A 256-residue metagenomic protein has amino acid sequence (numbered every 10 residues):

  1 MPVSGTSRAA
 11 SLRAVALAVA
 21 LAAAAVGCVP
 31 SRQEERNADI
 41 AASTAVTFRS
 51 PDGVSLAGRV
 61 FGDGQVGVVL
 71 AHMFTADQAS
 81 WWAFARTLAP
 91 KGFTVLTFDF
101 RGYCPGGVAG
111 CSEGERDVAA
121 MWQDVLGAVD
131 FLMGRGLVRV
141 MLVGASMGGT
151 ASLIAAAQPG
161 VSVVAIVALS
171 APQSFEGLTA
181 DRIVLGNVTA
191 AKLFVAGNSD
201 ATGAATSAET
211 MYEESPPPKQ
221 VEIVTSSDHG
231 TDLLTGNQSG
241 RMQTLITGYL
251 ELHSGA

Functional and structural regions predicted by a protein language model:
R32-F61: N-terminal cap/lid segment of alpha/beta-hydrolase-fold proteins
Q65-M73: Short beta-strand element of the alpha/beta-hydrolase
F74-R86, T206: The serine-hydrolase catalytic nucleophile loop
L88-A109: Conserved alpha/beta-hydrolase
E113-R135: Alpha/beta-hydrolase active-site loop
D130-N187: Primarily recognizes the serine-hydrolase "nucleophile elbow" in alpha/beta-hydrolase and SGNH/GDSL folds
V188, F194-A196: Short beta-strand/loop motif that positions the catalytic acidic residue of the alpha/beta-hydrolase fold
E214-T231: Catalytic histidine neighborhood in serine/cysteine hydrolases with alpha/beta-hydrolase-type architecture
